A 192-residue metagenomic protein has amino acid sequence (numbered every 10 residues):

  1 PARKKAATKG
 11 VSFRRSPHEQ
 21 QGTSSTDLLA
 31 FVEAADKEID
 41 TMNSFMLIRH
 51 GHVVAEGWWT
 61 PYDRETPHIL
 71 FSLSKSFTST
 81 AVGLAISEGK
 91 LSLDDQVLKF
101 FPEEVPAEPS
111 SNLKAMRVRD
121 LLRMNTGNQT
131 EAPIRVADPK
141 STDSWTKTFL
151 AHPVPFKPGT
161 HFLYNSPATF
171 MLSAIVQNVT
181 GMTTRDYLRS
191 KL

Functional and structural regions predicted by a protein language model:
P1-G22: N-terminal pre-domain segments of enzymes
E33-Y62: A short, well-structured edge-of-sheet supersecondary motif
E38-D40, P61-Y62, S92, S111-M116 (+2 more regions): Extracellular/periplasmic catalytic domains that process cell-envelope and extracellular macromolecules
S44-L47, V53-E56, F71-S72, D120-R123 (+1 more regions): Structural recognition of the beta-strand scaffold that forms the well-ordered cores of secreted hydrolase catalytic
G51, H68-D94, L121, L172-V176: Active-site SXXK
R64-E65, T130-L192: Catalytic-site signature segments of enzymes, centered on catalytic residues
I69, E88-N128, A151, T180-L192: Active-site helix/loop module of the DD-peptidase/beta-lactamase fold, centered on the serine-lysine SxxK catalytic
F71-F77, L113-M116, F162-F170: Aromatic- and histidine-enriched alpha-helix N-cap/loop-to-helix transition segments that scaffold the rims
